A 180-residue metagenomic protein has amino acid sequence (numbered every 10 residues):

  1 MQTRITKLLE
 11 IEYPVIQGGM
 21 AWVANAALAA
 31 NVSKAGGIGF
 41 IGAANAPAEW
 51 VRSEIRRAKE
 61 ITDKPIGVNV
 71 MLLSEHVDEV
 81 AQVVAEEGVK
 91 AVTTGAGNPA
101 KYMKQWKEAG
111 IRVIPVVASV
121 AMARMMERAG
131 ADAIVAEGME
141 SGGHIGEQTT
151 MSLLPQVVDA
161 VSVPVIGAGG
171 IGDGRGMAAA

Functional and structural regions predicted by a protein language model:
M1-P164: Active-site entrance/lid segments in N-terminal catalytic domains of soluble metabolic enzymes
P164-R175: Glycine-rich adenosine-cofactor-binding loop
A178-A180: A compact, surface-exposed functional segment
